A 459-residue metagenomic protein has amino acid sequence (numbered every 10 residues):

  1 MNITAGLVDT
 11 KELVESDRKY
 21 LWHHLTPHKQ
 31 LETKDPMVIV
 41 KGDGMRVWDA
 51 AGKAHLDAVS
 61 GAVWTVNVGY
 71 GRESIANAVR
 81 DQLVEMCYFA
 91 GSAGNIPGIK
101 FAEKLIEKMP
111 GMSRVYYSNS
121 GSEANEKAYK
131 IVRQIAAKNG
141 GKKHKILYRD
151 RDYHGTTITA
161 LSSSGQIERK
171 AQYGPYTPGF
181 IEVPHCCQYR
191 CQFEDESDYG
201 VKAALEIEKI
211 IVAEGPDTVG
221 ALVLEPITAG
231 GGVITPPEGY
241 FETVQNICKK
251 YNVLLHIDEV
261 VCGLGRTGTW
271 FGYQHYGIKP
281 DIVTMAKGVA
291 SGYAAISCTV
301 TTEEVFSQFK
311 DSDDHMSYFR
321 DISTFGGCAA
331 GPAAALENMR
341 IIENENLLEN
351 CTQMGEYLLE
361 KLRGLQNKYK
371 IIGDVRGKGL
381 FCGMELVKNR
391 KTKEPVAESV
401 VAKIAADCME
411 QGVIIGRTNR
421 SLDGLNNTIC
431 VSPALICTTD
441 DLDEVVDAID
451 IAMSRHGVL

Functional and structural regions predicted by a protein language model:
M1-L459: Conserved N-terminal phosphate-binding loop of PLP-dependent enzymes in the Aspartate aminotransferase
